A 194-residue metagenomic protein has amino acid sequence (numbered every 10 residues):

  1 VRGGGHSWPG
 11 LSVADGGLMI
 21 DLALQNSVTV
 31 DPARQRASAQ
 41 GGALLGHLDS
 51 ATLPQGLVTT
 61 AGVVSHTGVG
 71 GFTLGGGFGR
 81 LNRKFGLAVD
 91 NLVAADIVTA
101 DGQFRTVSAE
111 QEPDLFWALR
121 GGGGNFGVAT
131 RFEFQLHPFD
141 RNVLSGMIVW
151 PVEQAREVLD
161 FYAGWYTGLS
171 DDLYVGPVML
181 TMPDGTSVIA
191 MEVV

Functional and structural regions predicted by a protein language model:
V1, L22-S65, G75-A109, P138-D160: N-terminal glycine-rich flavin-associated loop
S7-P9, G46-H47, T67-V69, L136-H137 (+1 more regions): Flexible loop/turn segments at secondary-structure boundaries
W8-A14, V30, R120: Short glycine-biased active-site loop of nucleotidyltransferases that positions the nucleotide triphosphate and helps
G10-A23, G75, L81, G124: Aromatic- and acidic-residue-enriched segments that line the glycan-binding/catalytic groove of carbohydrate-active
G17, R34-S38, T186-A190: A generic structural signal for beta-strand entry/edge sites
G17-M19, R36-A37, L57-T60, G71-F72 (+2 more regions): Structural motif
A95-D96, A100-V194: C-terminal cap/substrate-recognition region of VAO/PCMH-type FAD-linked oxidoreductases
